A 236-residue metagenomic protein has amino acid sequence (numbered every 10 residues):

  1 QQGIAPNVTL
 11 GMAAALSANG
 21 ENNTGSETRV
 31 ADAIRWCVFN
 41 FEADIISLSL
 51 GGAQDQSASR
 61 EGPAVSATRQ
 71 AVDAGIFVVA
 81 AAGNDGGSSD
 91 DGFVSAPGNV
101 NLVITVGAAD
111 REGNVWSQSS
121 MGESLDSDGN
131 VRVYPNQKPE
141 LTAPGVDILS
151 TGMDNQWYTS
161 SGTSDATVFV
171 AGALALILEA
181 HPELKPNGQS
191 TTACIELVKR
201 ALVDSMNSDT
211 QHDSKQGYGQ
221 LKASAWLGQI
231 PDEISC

Functional and structural regions predicted by a protein language model:
Q1-S26, F41-D44, D73, N99-V103 (+5 more regions): Subtilisin-like serine protease catalytic core
G3, T9-A14, V38, D44-S49 (+9 more regions): Structural recognition of the beta-strand scaffold that forms the well-ordered cores of secreted hydrolase catalytic
A15, I34-A58, A81-A82, H181 (+1 more regions): Short acidic, glycine-rich surface-loop motifs adjacent to enzyme active sites
L16-N19, G51-D55, N84-S88, A109-G113 (+4 more regions): Solvent-exposed loop/turn segments at secondary-structure junctions within structured extracellular/periplasmic domains
R60-V78: Catalytic-core regions built around general acid/base machinery
A64, D90-V94, Q118: Short beta-alpha junctions and helix-cap segments that line functional grooves
G83, A223-C236: Secreted peptidase-domain scaffold signal
S95-E179, A225: Extracellular S/T/G-rich loop segment that most often corresponds to the catalytic His/Ser-adjacent loop
